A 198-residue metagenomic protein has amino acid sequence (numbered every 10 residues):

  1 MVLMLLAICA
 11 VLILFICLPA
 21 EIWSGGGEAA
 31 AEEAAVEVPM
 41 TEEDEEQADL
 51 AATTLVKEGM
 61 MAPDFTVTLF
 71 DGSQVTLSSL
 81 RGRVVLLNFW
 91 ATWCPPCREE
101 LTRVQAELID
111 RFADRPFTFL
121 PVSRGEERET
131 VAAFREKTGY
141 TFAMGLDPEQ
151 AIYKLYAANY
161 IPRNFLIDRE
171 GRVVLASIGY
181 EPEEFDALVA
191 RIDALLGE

Functional and structural regions predicted by a protein language model:
M1-M61, V189, E198: N-terminal targeting signals for export/organelle localization
V56-G59, D64-V85: A short beta-strand-turn-helix
F65, L80, F89-W93, F134 (+2 more regions): Conserved hydrophobic/aromatic "anchor" residues that stabilize well-ordered secondary structure elements
L80-R83, D114, Y140-T141, A158-N159: Active-site acidic short loop of glycosyltransferases
R81-G82, F89-A106: Conserved redox-active cysteine motifs that mediate thiol-disulfide chemistry, especially di-cysteine Cys-X(1-2)-Cys
L86-N88, P121, L166: Hydrophobic beta-strand core positions in alpha/beta domains
R98-T138, P148-L155, A190: Structural microenvironment flanking redox-active thiols in thiol-disulfide oxidoreductases
A133-T141, D147-L195: Thiol/disulfide oxidoreductase modules built on the thioredoxin-like
